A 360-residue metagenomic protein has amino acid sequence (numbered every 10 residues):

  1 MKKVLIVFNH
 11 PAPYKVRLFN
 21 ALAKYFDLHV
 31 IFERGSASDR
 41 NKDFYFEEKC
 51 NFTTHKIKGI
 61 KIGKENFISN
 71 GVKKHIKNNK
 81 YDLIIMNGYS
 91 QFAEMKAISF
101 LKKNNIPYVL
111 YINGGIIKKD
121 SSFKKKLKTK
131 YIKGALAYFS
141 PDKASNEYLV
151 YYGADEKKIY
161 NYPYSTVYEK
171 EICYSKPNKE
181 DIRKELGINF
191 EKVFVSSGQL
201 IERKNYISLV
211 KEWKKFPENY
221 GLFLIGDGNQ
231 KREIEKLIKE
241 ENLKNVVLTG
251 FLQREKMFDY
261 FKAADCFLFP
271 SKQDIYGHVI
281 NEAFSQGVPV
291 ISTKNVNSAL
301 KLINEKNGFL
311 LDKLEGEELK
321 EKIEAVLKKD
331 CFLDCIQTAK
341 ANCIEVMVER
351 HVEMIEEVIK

Functional and structural regions predicted by a protein language model:
I106-K124, G134-A137, P141, Y168: A short, histidine- and acid-enriched strand-loop-helix "catalytic/donor-clamping" loop that lines the nucleotide-sugar
K133-N178: Donor nucleotide-sugar binding/catalytic pocket of nucleotide-sugar-dependent glycosyltransferases
I188-K204, V210-W213: Conserved donor-binding/catalytic core segment of Leloir-type glycosyltransferases
E235-L252: Nucleotide-activated donor-binding/catalytic signature segment of Leloir-type glycosyltransferases, i.e., the conserved
F251-L252, D259-A264: Short alpha-helical donor nucleotide-sugar binding micro-motif in glycosyltransferases
K272: Aromatic "clamp/platform" in nucleotide-sugar-dependent glycosyltransferases that forms part of the donor/acceptor
P289-T293: Short hydrophobic beta-strand element within catalytic cores of glycosyltransferases and related nucleotide-activated
N304-E305, F309-G316, E324-K329: Conserved acidic donor-binding segment of nucleotide-sugar-dependent glycosyltransferases
